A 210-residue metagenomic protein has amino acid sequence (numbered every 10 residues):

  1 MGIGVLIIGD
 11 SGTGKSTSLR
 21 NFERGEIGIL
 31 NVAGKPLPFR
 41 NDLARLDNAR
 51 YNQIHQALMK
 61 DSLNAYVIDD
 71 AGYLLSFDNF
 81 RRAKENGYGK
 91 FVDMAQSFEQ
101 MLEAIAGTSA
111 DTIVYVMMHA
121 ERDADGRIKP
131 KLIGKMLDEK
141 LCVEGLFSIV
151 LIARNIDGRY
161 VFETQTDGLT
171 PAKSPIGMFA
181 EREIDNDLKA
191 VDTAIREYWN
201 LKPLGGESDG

Functional and structural regions predicted by a protein language model:
M1-D61, A65-I68, G72-Y73: Conserved P-loop
R20-N21, G107, G145: Solvent-exposed polar/charged
R24, A33-L37, A71-Y73, A120-A124 (+2 more regions): Conserved nucleotide-binding/hydrolysis micro-motifs of P-loop NTPases
I27-I29, V114, V150-I152: Short, well-ordered beta-strand core segments
L58, L74-F77, V150-A153: Conserved, well-folded catalytic cores of nucleic-acid-processing and energy-transducing macromolecular machines
D61, A110, G145: Structured loop/turn residues at beta-strand edges in well-structured enzyme cores
D70-C142: P-loop NTPase motor core
D123-G210: Conserved GTP-binding G-domain of TRAFAC-class P-loop NTPases and closely related GTPase folds
